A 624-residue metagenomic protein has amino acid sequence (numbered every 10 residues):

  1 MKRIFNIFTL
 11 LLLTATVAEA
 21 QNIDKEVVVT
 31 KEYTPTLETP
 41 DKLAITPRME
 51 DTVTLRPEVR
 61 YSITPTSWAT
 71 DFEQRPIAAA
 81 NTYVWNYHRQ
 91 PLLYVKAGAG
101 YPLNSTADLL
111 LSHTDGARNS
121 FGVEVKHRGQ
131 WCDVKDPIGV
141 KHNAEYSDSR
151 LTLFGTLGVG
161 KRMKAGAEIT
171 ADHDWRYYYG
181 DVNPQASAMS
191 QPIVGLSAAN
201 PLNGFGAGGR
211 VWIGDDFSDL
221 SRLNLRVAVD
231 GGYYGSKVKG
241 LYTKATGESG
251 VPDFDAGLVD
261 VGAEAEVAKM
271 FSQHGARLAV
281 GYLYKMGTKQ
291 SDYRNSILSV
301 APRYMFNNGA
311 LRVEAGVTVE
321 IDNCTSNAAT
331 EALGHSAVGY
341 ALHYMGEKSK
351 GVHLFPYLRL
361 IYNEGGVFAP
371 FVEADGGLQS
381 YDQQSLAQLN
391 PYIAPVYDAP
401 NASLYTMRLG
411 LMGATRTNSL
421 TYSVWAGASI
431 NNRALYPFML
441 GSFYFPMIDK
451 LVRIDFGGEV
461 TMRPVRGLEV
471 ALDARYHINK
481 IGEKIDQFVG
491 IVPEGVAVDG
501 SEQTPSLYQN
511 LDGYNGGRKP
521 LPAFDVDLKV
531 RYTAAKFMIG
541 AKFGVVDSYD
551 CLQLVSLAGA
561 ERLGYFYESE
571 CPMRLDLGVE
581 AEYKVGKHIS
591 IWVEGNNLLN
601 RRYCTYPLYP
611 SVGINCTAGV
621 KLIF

Functional and structural regions predicted by a protein language model:
P65, V612-F624: Outer-membrane beta-barrel "beta-signal"
P76-I77, N86-V95, A99-I138, N143-L151 (+1 more regions): Outer-membrane beta-barrel translocator/receptor signature
R89-P91, L103-S105, E145-L151, P201-G209 (+9 more regions): Residues that define the transmembrane beta-barrel architecture of outer-membrane proteins
A99-Y101, H127-W131, A171-Y177, V229-K237 (+16 more regions): Transmembrane beta-strands of outer-membrane beta-barrel pores
L109-H113, V123, L153-L157, G209-D215 (+14 more regions): Residues on the lipid-exposed face of transmembrane beta-strands in outer-membrane beta-barrel proteins
R118-F121, K161-G166, F217-L225, F271-L278 (+7 more regions): Repeated loop/turn-to-beta-strand initiation elements of outer-membrane beta-barrel proteins
Q130-D133, I138, H142-Y146, R150 (+4 more regions): Flexible loop and strand-edge segments within Gram-negative outer membrane beta-barrel domains
D382-N401, N431-V452, I478-D527, V546-K584 (+1 more regions): Outer-membrane beta-barrel domain signature, especially the mid-to-C-terminal portions of large Gram-negative OMP
